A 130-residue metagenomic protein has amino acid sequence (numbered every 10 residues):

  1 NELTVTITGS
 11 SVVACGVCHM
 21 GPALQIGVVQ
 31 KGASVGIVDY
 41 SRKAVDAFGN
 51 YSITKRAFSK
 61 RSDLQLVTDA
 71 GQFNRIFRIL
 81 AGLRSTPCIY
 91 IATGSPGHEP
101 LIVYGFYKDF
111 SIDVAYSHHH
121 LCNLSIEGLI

Functional and structural regions predicted by a protein language model:
N1-I130: Extracellular/virion structural assembly segments
